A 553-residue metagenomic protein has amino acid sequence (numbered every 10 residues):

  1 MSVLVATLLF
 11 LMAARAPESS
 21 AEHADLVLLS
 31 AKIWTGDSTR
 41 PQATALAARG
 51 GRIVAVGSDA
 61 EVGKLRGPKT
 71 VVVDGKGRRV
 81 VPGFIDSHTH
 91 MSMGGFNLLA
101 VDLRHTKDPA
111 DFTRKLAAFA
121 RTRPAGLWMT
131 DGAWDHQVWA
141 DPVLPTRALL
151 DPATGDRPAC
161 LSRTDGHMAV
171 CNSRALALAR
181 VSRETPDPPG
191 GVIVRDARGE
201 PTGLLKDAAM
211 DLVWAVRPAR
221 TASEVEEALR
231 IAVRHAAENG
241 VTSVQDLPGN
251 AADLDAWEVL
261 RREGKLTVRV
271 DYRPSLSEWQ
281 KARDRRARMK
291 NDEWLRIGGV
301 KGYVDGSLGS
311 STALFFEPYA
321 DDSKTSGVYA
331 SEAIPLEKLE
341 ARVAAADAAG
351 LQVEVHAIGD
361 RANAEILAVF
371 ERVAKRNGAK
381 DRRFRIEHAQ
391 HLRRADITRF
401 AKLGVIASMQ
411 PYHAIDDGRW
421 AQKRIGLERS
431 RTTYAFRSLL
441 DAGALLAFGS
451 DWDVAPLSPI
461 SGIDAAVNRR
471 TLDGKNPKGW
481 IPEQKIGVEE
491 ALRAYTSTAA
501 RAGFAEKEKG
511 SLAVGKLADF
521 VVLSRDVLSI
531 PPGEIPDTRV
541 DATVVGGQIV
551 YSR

Functional and structural regions predicted by a protein language model:
S2-A13: Bacterial N-terminal signal peptides
A14, A21-L29, W34, S38-D284 (+8 more regions): Divalent metal-binding segments
A55-V56, D131, F520-L523, S552: A generic structural signal for residues embedded in beta-strands
H235, S552-R553: Short, gly/Ser/Thr-rich active-site loops of penicillin-recognizing serine hydrolases
W294-T312, G404-I415: Non-cysteine beta-strand/loop elements that form the S-adenosyl-L-methionine
V343-E354, I358-F384, H388, R394-T398 (+3 more regions): His/Asp/Glu-enriched, well-ordered alpha-helical/loop segment that forms or immediately abuts the divalent-metal
